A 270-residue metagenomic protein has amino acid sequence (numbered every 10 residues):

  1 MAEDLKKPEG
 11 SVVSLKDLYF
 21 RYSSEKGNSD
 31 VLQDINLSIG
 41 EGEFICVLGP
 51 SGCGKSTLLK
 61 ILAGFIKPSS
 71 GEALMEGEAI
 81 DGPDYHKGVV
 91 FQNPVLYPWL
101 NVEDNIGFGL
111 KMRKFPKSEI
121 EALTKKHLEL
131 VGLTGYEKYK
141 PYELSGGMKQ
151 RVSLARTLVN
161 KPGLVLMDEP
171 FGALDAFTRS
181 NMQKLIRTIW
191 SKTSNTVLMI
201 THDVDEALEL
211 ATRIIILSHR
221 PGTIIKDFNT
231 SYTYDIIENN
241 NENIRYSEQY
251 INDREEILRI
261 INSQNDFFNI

Functional and structural regions predicted by a protein language model:
L48-P50: The feature captures the beta-strand-to-loop junction immediately N-terminal to the Walker
A63: Helix-to-loop junction immediately C-terminal to a conserved catalytic motif
G71-P83: Conserved ABC transporter NBD signature motif
F91, E103-K111, E121, K125 (+1 more regions): Short helical segment in ABC ATPase nucleotide-binding domains corresponding to the A-loop/adjacent helical element
S118-Y136, T188: Conserved ABC ATPase "signature" region
Y139-Y142, N160: Conserved signature/switch motifs of ABC ATPase nucleotide-binding domains
L154: Hydrophobic anchor residue at the start of the ABC signature
V165-D168: Catalytic Walker B motif of ABC-type/P-loop ATPase nucleotide-binding domains
